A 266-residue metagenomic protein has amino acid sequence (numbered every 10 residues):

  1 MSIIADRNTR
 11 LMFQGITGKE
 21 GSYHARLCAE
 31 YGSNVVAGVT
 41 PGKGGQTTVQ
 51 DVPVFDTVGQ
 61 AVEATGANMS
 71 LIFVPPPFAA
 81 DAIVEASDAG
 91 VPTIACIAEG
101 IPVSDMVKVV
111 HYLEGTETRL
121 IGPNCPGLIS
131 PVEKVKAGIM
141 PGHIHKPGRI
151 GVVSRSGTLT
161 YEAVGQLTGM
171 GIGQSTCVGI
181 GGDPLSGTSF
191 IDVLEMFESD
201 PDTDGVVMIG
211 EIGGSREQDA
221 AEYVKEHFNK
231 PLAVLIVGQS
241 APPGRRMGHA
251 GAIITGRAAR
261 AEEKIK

Functional and structural regions predicted by a protein language model:
M1-K266: Catalytic-core regions of core metabolic enzymes, especially those transforming organic acids/acyl-group intermediates
